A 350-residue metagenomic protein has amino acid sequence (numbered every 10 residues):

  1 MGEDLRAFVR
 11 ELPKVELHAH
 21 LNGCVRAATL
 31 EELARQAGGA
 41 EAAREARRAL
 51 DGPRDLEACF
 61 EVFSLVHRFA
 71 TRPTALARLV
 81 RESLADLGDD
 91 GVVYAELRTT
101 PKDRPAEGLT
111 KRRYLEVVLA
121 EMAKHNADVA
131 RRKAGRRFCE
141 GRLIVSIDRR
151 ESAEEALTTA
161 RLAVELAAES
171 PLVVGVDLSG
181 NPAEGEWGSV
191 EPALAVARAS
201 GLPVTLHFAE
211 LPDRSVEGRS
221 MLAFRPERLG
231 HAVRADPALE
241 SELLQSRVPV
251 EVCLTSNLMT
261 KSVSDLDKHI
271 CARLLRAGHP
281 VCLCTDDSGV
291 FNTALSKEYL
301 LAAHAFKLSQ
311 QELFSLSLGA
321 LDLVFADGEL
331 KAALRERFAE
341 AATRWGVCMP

Functional and structural regions predicted by a protein language model:
M1-L202, E210-G218, L222-A223, E227-R228 (+1 more regions): Metal-cofactor-binding active-site regions of metalloenzymes
